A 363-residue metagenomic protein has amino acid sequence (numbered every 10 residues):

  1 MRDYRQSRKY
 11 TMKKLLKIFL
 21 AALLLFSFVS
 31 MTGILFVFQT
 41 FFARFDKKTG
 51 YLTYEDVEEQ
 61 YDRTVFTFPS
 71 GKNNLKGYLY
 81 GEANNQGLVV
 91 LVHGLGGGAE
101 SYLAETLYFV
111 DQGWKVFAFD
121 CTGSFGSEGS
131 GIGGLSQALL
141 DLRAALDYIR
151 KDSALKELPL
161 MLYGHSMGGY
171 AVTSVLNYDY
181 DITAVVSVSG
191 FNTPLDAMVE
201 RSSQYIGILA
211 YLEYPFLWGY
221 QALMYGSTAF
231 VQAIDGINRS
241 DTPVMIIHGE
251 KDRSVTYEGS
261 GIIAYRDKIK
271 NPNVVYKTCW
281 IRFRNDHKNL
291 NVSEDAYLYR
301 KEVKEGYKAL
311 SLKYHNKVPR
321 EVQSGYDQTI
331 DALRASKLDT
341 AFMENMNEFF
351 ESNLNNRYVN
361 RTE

Functional and structural regions predicted by a protein language model:
L15-P69, K76-Y78, K304-Y326, N360-E363: An N-terminal hydrophobic leader/cap segment in hydrolases
L95-Y108, C121, E258: The serine-hydrolase catalytic nucleophile loop
T106-E128: Conserved alpha/beta-hydrolase
I132-S153: Alpha/beta-hydrolase active-site loop
S174-G226: Hydrolase active-site cap/lid region
S240, I246-H248, D252: Short beta-strand/loop motif that positions the catalytic acidic residue of the alpha/beta-hydrolase fold
T256-R266: Short alpha-helix in the alpha/beta-hydrolase fold that links the catalytic acid
P272-E363: C-terminal catalytic histidine-bearing segment of alpha/beta-hydrolase fold enzymes
